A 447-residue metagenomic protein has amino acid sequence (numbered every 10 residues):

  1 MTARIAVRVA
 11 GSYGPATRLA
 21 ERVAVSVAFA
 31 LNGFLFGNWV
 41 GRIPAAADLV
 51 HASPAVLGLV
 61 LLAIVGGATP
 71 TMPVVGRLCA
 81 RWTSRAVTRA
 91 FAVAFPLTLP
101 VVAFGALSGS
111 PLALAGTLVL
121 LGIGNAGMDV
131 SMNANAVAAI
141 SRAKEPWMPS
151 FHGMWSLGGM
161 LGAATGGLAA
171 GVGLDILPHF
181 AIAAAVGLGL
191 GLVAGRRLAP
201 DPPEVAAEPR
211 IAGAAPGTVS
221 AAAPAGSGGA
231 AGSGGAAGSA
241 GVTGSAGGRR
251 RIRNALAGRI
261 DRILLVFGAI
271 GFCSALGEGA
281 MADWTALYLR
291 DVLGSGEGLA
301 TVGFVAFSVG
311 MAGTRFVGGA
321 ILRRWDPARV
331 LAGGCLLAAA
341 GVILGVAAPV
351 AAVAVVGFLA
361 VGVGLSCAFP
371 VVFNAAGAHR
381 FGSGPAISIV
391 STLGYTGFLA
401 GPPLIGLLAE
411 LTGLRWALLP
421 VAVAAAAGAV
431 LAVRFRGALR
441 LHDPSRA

Functional and structural regions predicted by a protein language model:
A30, T98, S110-M128, V353-S366: Hydrophobic core of transmembrane alpha-helices in multi-pass small-molecule transporters, especially MFS/SLC-type
G41-A55, D283-L299: Short amphipathic helix-loop junctions that connect adjacent transmembrane helices in Major Facilitator Superfamily/SLC
A46-A47, L78-C79, L168-G173, L289-R290 (+4 more regions): Interfacial helix-cap and linker-helix signal at transmembrane-aqueous boundaries of multi-pass secondary transporters
P70-S84, A170, T314-P327, A409-E410: Helix-to-loop junctions at the C-terminal end of transmembrane segments in multipass secondary transporters
R85-A92, L331-A332: Primarily marks hydrophobic transmembrane alpha-helices of the MFS/SLC 12-helix fold
V93-S108, L337-P349: C-terminal ends and interior cores of transmembrane alpha-helices in multi-pass membrane transporters/permeases
A126-S141, S366-F381: Intracellular juxtamembrane helix-capping segments at the cytosolic ends of symmetry-related transmembrane helices
L177-R196, L418-R434: Symmetry-related core transmembrane helices of the 12-TM Major Facilitator Superfamily/SLC fold
